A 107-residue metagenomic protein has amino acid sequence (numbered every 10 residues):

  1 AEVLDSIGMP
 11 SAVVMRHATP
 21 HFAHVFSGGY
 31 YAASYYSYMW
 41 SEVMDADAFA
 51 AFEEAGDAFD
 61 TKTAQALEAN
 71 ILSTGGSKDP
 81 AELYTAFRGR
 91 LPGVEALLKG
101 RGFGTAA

Functional and structural regions predicted by a protein language model:
A1-A107: C-terminal, non-catalytic "cap/extension" segments appended to globular domains
